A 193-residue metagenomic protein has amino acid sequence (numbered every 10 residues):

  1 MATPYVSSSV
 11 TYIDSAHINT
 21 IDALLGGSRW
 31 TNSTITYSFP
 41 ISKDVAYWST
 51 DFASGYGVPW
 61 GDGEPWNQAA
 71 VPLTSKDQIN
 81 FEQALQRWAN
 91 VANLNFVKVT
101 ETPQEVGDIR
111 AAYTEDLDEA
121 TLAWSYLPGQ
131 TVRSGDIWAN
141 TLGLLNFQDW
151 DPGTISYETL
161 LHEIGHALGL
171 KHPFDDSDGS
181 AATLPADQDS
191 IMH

Functional and structural regions predicted by a protein language model:
M1-H193: Zinc-dependent metalloendopeptidases
